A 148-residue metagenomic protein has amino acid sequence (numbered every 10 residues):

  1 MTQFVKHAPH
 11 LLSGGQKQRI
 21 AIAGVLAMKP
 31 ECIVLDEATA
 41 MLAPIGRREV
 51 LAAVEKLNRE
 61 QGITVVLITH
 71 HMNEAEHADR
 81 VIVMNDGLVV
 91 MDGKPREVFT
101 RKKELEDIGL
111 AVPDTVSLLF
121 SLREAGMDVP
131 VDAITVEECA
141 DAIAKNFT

Functional and structural regions predicted by a protein language model:
A8-L12, Q16: Conserved ABC ATPase signature
I22: Hydrophobic anchor residue at the start of the ABC signature
A27-E31: A short, proline-enriched helix->beta-strand linker immediately N-terminal to the Walker B motif in ABC-type P-loop
I33-D36: Catalytic Walker B motif of ABC-type/P-loop ATPase nucleotide-binding domains
D92-G93: ABC ATPase "signature
L105-T148: ABC ATPase nucleotide-binding domains
